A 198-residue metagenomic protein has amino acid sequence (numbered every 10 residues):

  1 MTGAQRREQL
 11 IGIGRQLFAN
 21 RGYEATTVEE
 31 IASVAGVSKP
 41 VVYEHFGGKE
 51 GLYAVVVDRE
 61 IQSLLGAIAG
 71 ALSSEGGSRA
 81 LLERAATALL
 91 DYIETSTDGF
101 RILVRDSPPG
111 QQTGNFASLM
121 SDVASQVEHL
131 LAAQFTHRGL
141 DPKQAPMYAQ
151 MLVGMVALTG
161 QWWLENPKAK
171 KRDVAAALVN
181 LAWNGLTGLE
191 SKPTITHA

Functional and structural regions predicted by a protein language model:
M1-Q5, P142, E190-A198: N-terminal intrinsically disordered/low-complexity leader segments
R6-G14, I31, V56-E60, L64-I68 (+1 more regions): Generic hydrophobic, amphipathic alpha-helix propensity
R7-E8, V28, E50, A54 (+6 more regions): Short, structured helix-loop boundary elements
Q9, I13, L17-G51, V55: Helix-turn-helix
N20-E24, E75, S96, R138: Short coil/turn segments at alpha/beta junctions that flank glycine-rich nucleotide-binding fingerprints
V55, A69-T95, A149-L152, A175: Hydrophobic alpha-helical connector segments
Q62-L65, Q112-T136, P146-M151, D173-A176 (+1 more regions): Amphipathic alpha-helical packing segments from all-alpha helical-bundle domains
Y92-G114, E128-A132, L158-E165: Amphipathic alpha-helical segments used for helix-helix packing
